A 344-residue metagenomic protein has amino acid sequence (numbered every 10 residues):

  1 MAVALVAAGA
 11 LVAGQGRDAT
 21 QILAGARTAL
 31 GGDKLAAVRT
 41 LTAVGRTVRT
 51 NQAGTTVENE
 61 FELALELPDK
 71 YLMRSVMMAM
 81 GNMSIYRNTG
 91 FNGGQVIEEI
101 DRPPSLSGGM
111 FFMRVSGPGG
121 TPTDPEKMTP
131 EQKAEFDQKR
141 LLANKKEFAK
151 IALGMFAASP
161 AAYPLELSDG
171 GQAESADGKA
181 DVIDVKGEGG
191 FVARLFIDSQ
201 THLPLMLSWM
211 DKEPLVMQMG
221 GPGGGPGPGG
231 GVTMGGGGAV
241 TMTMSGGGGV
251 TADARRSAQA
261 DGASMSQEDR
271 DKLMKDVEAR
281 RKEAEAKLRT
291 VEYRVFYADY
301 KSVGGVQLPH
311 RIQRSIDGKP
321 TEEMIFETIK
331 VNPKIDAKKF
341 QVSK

Functional and structural regions predicted by a protein language model:
M1-A10: Bacterial N-terminal signal peptides
G14-I22: Cleaved targeting-peptide boundary
G25-T28, G32-G117, P164-E174, G187 (+1 more regions): N-terminal mature ectodomain segment of secretory-pathway/periplasmic proteins
R27-L35, A152-F156, R281-A284, Q313: Intrinsically disordered, low-complexity boundary segments flanking structured domains
A64-K150, A193-R194, S208, P222 (+4 more regions): An acidic-aromatic
A143-D184, L205: Short, conserved active-site entrance elements at the starts or edges of catalytic domains
S175-K344: Gly/Pro-enriched, hydrophobic low-complexity segments that function as extracytoplasmic propeptides/linkers
